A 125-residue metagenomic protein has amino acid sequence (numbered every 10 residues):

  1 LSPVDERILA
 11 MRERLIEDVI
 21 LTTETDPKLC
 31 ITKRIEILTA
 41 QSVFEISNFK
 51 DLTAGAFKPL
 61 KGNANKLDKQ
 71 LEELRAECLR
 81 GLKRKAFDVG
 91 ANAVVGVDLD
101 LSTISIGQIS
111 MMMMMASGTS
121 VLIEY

Functional and structural regions predicted by a protein language model:
L1-N48, S110-L122: N-terminal presequence-like segments and the immediate start of the first folded domain
L38, V43-F44, D51-D100: Short, well-ordered alpha-helical segments
T53-K58, G107-M112, S117: Generic alpha-helical propensity signal that fires on short helical segments and nearby coil/disordered stretches
L101-S105: Short, solvent-exposed loop/turn segments at secondary-structure junctions
